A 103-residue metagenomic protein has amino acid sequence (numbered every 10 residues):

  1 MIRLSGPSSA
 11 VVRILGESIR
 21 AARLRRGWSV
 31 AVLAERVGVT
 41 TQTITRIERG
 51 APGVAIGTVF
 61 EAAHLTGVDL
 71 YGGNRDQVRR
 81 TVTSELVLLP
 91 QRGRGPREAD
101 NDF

Functional and structural regions predicted by a protein language model:
M1-R25: A short, Lys/Arg-rich alpha-helix, primarily the initiator
E17-V32, E61, R92-R97: Short basic helix-loop element that most often maps to the first helix and adjoining turn of HTH DNA-binding modules
G27-T45: Short alpha-helical DNA-recognition segment
G57-G73: DNA major-groove recognition helix of helix-turn-helix/homeodomain DNA-binding modules
G72-F103: Short, charged recognition helix plus adjacent turn of helix-turn-helix-like nucleic-acid-binding domains
